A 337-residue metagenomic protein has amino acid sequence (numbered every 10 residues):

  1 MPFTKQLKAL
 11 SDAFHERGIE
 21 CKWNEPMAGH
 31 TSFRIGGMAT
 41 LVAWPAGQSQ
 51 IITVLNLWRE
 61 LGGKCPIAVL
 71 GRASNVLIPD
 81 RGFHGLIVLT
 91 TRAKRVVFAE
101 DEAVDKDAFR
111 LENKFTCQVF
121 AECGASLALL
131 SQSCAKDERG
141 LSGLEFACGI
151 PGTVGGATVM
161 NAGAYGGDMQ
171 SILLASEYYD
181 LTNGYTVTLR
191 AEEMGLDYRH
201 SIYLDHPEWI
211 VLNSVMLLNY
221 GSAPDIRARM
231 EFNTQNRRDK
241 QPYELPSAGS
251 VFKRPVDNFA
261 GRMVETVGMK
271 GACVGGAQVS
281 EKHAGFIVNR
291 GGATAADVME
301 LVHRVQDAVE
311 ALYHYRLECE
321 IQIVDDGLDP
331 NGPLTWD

Functional and structural regions predicted by a protein language model:
P2-V154: Anion-binding (especially nucleotide phosphate/pyrophosphate-binding) glycine-rich loop and adjoining beta-alpha core
C21-W23, G29, V76, Y179-H303 (+2 more regions): Phosphate/pyrophosphate- and phosphate-bearing ligand-binding catalytic cores of soluble enzymes
A39, S74-I78, V88, L127 (+5 more regions): Short, flexible micro-motifs
L41-Q48, L77-D101, C123, V159-A191 (+1 more regions): Structural signature of FAD isoalloxazine-binding scaffolds in flavoprotein oxidoreductases
N75-V76, Q132-A135, L144-C148, N161-D168 (+3 more regions): A generic local secondary-structure boundary/capping motif
N113-K114, M160, N289-R290: Short coil/turn segments at secondary-structure junctions
C134, E138, V154, T158-A162 (+3 more regions): Short, well-ordered alpha-helical segments in soluble proteins
